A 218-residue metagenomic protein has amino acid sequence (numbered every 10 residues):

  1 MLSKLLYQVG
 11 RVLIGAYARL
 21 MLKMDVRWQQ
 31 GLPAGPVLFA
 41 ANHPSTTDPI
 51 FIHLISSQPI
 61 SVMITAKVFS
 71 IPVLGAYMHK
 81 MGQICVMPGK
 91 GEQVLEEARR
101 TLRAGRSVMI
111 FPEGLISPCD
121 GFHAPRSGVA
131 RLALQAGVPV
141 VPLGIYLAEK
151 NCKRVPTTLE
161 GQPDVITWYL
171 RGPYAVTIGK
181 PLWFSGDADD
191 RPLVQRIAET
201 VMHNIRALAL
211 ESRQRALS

Functional and structural regions predicted by a protein language model:
M1-M21, S70-K80, K153-R171: Alpha-helical membrane-targeting segments
L6-H43: Helix-to-loop junction immediately C-terminal to a conserved catalytic motif
L13-I14, H79-C85, P112-I116: Short, basic, glycine/proline-bearing loop/turn elements
P33-K90, E97: Catalytic core of membrane glycerolipid acyltransferases/transacylases, capturing the structured, soluble-facing
P36-L38, S107-F111, V141: Residue-level preference for the first positions of well-ordered beta-strands
T101-A130: Catalytic-site beta-strand/loop segments enriched in glycine and acidic/polar residues
H123-D189: A cross-family acyltransferase "interaction/gating" segment
Q195-S218: Charged, glycine-interspersed solvent-exposed loop segments at helix/strand-loop junctions that cap or gate access
